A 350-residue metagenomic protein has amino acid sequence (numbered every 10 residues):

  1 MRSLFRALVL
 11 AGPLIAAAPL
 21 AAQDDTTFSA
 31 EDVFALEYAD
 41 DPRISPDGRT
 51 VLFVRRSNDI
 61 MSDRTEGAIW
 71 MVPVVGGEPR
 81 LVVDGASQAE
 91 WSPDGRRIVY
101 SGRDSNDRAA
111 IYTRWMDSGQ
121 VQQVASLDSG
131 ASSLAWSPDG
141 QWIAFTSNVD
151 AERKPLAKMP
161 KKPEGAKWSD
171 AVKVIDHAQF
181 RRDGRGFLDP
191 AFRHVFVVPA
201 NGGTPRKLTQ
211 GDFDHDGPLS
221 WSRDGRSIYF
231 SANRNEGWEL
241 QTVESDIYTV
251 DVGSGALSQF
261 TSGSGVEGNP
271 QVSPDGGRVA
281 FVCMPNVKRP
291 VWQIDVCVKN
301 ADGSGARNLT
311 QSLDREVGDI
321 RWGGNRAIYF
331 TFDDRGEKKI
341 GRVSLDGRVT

Functional and structural regions predicted by a protein language model:
A7-A17: Bacterial N-terminal signal peptides
A18-A22: Sec/Tat signal peptide C-region and signal peptidase I cleavage site
Q23-E37, P205-L208: A short helix->beta-strand "capping" segment at the edge of beta-propeller domains
E31-G67: Beta-strand-rich domains and repeat architectures in extracellular enzymes and scaffolds, especially beta-propellers
I44, W91, W136, W221 (+2 more regions): Residue-level recognition of a conserved intra-blade site in WD40 beta-propeller repeats
G48-V51, G95-V99, G140-I143, G225-Y229 (+2 more regions): Hydrophobic beta-strand positions that form the internal "hydrophobic ladder" of WD40/Gbeta-like beta-propeller blades
R55-A68, L81-Q88, S101-Y112, Q120 (+8 more regions): A flexible loop/linker signature enriched in serine peptidases of the S9 family
P73-G77, W115-G119, P199-G203, D251-G255 (+2 more regions): Short loop/turn segments that connect beta-strands within beta-propeller blades
